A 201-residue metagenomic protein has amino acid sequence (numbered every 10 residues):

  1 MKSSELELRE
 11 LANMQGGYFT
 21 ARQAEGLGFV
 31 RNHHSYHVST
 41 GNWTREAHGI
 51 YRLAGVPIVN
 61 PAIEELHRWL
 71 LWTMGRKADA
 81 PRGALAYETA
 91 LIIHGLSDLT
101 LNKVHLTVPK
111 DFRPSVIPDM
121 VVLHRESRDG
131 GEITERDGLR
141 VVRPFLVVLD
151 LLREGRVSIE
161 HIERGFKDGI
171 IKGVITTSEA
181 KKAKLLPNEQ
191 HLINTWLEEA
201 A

Functional and structural regions predicted by a protein language model:
K2-L6, N13-R22, G26-R143, G155-L185 (+1 more regions): Short gly/ser-rich loop at a beta-strand->alpha-helix junction or flexible surface loop bordering the NTP-binding
